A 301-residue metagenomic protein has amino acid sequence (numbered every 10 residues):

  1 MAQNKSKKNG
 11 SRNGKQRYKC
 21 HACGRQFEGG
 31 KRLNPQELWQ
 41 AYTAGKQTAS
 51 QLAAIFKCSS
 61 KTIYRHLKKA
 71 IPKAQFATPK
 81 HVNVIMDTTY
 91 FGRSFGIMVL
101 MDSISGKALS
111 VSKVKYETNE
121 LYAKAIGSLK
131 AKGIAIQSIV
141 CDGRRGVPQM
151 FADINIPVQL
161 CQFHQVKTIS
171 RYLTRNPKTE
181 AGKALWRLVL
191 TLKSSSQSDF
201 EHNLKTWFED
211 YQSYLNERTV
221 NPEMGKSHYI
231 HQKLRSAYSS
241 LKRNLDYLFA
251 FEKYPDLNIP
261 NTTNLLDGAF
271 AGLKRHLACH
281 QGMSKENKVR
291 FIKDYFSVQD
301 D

Functional and structural regions predicted by a protein language model:
A2-K5, R12-V84, T88-G96, K130 (+1 more regions): Short, positively charged, Gly/Tyr-enriched micro-motifs that form contact patches at catalytic or ligand/partner
E28-G29, K107-V111, Q281: Short small-residue beta-strand/loop micro-motif enriched in glycine and branched aliphatics
K31-P35, W39, I134-P148, D153 (+1 more regions): Acidic/histidine-rich catalytic cores and adjacent linkers of DNA breakage/strand-transfer/modification proteins
S50, K107-V111, V189-K193: Short acidic, glycine/Ser/Thr-rich loop/turn "cap" segments at secondary-structure junctions
C58, T62-D153, P157, N244 (+1 more regions): RNase H-like nuclease fold core
P72, G106, I156, R171 (+3 more regions): Alpha-helix capping at helix-to-loop junctions
I139-V189: Conserved beta-strand -> loop -> alpha-helix junction used to position metal-binding or nucleic-acid-contacting
